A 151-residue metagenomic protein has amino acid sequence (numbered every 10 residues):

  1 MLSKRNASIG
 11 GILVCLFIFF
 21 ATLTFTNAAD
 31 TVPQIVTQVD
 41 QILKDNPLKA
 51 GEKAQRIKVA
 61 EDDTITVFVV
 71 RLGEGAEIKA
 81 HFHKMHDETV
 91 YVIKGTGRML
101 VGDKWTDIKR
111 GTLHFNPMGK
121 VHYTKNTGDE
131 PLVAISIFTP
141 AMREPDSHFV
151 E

Functional and structural regions predicted by a protein language model:
L2-L13: Bacterial N-terminal signal peptides that target proteins for export
G11-T22: Bacterial N-terminal signal peptides
L23-T66, K79, S147-E151: A short, N-terminal "cap"/entry segment at the start of jelly-roll beta-barrel domains of the cupin/DSBH fold
F68-H83: Conserved short histidine dyad/triad with adjacent acidic residue
E77-I78, G95-L100: Short beta-strand segments in beta-sandwich/barrel cores
M85-E88, V92-G97: Glycine- and acidic-residue-biased ligand/ion/polar-headgroup-sensing regions
K104-G119: Short acidic-glycine-tyrosine-enriched beta hairpin
M118-E144: Ligand-binding loop in jelly-roll beta-barrel domains
